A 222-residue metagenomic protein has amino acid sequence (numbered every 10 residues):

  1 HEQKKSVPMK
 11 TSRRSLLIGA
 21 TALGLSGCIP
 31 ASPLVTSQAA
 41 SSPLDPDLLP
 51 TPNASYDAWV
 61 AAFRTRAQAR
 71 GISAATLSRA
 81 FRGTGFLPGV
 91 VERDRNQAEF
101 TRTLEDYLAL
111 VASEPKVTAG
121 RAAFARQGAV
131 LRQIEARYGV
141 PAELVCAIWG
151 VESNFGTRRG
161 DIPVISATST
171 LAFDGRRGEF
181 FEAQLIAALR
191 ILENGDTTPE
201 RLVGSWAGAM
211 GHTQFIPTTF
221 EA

Functional and structural regions predicted by a protein language model:
H1-P8: Short, Lys/Arg-enriched N-terminal segments with co-localized hydrophobic residues within the first ~10-30 amino acids
K10-T11, S15-S37: N-terminal export signals
I29-R66: C-terminal segment of N-terminal export signals and the immediately downstream linker at the start of the mature
P52-F86, V90: Near-N-terminal "mature-domain entry" segment
A74-A222: Catalytic glycan-binding domains that act on GlcNAc-containing polysaccharides
